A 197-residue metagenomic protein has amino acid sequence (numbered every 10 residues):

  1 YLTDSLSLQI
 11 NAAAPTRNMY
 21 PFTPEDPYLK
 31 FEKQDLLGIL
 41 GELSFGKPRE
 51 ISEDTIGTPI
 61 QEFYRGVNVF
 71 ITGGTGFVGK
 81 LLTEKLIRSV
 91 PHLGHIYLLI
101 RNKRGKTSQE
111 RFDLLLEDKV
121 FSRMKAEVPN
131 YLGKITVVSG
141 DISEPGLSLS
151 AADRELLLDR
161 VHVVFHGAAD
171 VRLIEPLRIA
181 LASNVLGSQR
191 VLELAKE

Functional and structural regions predicted by a protein language model:
L2-D170, L177-I179, Q189: N-terminal Rossmann/SDR dinucleotide-binding element
A182: Phosphate-coordinating loops and pocket residues in cytosolic domains that bind phosphorylated ligands
A195: Hydrophobic pocket-lining residues that define ligand/cofactor binding sites across diverse proteins
